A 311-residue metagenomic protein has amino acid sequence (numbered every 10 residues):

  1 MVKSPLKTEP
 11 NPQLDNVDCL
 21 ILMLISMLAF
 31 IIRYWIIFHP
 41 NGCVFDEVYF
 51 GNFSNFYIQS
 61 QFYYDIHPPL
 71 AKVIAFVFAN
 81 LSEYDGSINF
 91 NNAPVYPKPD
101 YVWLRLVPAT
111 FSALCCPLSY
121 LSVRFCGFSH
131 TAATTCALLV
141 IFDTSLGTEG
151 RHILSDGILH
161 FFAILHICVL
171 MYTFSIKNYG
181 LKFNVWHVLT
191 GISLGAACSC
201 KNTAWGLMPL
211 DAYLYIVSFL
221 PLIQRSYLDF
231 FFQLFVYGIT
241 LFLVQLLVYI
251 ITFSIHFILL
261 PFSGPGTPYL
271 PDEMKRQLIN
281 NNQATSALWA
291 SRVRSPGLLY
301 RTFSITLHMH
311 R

Functional and structural regions predicted by a protein language model:
M1-R33, L114, F125, F235-L246: Start-transfer (signal-anchor) and selected internal transmembrane alpha helices of multi-pass inner/ER membrane
K7-P10, P209-R311: Transmembrane-lumen/periplasm boundary regions of multi-pass, lipid-linked membrane glycan transferases
M23, V102, L106-G127, L165 (+1 more regions): Transmembrane-helix motifs of polytopic, lipid-linked glycan transferases
A29, A133-I141, T148, L194 (+1 more regions): Short helix- or helix-capping micro-motifs that position conserved polar/aromatic residues at function-defining sites
F30-Y49, I250-P268: Helix-to-loop transition at the C-terminal end of transmembrane segments
H39-N52, F62-V77, D85-S87, V102: Extracytoplasmic catalytic/substrate-binding loops of multi-pass membrane glycan-assembly enzymes
V44-F45, S145-L159, T203: Short acidic/glycine- and proline-prone juxtamembrane loop motifs at membrane-interface regions of multi-pass membrane
G127, H166-W186, A197, I216-L222: Membrane-interface transmembrane helices that cradle and orient dolichyl/undecaprenyl
